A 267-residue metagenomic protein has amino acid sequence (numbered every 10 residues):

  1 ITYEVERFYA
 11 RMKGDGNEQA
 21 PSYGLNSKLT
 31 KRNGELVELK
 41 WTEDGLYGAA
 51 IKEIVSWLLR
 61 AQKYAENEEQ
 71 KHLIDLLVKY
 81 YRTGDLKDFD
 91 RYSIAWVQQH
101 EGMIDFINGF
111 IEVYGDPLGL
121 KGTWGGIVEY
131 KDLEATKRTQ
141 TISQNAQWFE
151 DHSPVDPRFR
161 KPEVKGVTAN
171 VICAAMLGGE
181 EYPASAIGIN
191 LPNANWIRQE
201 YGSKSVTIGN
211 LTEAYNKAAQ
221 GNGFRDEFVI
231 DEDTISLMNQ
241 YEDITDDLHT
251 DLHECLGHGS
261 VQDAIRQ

Functional and structural regions predicted by a protein language model:
I1-T30, G34-M238, E242, D246: Contiguous, non-catalytic segments that form substrate-binding/exosite surfaces or channel walls
I244-L256: Short alpha-helix carrying the canonical HExxH Zn2+-binding catalytic motif
C255-R266: Catalytic Zn2+-binding segment of zinc metalloproteases
